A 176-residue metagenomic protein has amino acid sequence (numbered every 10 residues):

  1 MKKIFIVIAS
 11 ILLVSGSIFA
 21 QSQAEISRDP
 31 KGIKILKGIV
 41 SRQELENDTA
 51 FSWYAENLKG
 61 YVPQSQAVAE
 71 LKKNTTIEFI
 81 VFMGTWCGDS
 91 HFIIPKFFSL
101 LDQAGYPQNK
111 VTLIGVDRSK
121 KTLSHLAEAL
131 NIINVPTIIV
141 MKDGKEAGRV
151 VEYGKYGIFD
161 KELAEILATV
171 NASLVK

Functional and structural regions predicted by a protein language model:
M1-A24: Bacterial Sec-dependent N-terminal signal peptides
S17-L71, E162-K176: Non-globular targeting/processing and membrane-anchoring segments
T75-E78, Q108-N109, D143: Loop/turn elements at helix/coil->beta-strand transitions in domains of secreted/extracellular proteins
V81-T85, Q108-T122: Thiol-based oxidoreductase modules, predominantly thioredoxin-like and allied folds used for disulfide exchange
T85-I93: Conserved redox-active cysteine motifs that mediate thiol-disulfide chemistry, especially di-cysteine Cys-X(1-2)-Cys
Q103-P107: Short helix-capping segments at alpha-helix termini
N134, I139-V175: Non-catalytic, surface beta->alpha helical segment in thiol-disulfide oxidoreductase systems
